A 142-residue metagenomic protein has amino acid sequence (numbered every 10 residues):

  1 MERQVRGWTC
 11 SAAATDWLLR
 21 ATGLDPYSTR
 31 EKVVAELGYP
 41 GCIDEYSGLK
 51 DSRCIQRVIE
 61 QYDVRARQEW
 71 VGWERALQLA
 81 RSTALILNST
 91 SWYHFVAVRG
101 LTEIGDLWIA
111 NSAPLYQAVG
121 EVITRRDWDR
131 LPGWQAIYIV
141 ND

Functional and structural regions predicted by a protein language model:
M1-G41: Active-site nucleophile-adjacent alpha helix/oxyanion-hole segment immediately C-terminal to the catalytic cysteine
R20-A21, K32-D142: Conserved active-site-adjacent core of cysteine acyl-enzyme catalytic domains
